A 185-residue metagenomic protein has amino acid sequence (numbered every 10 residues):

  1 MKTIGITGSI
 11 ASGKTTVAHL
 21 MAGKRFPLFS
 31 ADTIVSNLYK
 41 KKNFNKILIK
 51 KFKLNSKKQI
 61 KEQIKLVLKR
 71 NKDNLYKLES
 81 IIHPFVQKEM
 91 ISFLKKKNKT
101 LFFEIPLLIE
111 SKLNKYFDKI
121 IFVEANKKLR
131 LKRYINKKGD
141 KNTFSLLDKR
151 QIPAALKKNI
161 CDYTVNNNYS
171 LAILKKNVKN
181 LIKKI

Functional and structural regions predicted by a protein language model:
I4-I6: Hydrophobic anchor at the beta1->P-loop junction of P-loop NTPases
S9, M21: P-loop (Walker A) phosphate-binding loop of NTP-binding proteins
S12: ATP-binding Walker
T15: Walker A/P-loop
P27-K40: Short beta-strand-centered segment that lines the nucleotide-binding/catalytic pocket of NTP-utilizing
N37-N98: ATP-dependent small-molecule kinase phosphotransfer cores that center on conserved nucleotide phosphate-binding segments
F52, E89-K95, T100-N136: ATP-dependent NMP and nucleoside kinases share a basic, alpha-helical "lid"
E89-M90, K115-Y116, K127, K137-I185: Small-molecule kinase domains that catalyze NTP-dependent phosphoryl transfer to phosphate-bearing small molecules
